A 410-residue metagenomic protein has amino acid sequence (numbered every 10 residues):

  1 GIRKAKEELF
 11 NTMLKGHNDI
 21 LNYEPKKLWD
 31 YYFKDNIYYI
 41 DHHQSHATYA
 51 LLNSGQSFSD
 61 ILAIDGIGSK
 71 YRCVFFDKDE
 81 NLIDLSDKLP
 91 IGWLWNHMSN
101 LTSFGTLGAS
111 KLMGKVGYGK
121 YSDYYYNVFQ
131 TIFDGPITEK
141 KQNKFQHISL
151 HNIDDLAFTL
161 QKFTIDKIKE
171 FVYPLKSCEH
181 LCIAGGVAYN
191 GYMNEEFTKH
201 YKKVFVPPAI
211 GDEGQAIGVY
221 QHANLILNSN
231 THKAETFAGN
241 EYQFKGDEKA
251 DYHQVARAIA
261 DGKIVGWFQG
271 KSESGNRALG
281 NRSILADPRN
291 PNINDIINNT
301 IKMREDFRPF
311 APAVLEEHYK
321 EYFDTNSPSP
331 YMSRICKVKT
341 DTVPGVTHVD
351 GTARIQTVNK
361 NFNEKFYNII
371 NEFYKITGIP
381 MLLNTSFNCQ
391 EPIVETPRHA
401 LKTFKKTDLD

Functional and structural regions predicted by a protein language model:
G1-D41, T48-Y49: Short beta-strand-loop/turn "lid" adjacent to the catalytic site in phosphate-handling enzymes
G1-R3, C178-G186, G266: Short glycine-rich phosphate-binding loop at a beta-alpha junction
D30-Y31, D35-I40, S45-A47, L51-D123 (+2 more regions): Flexible beta->alpha loop and helix N-cap segments adjacent to enzyme active/binding sites
I37-I40, L150-D166, N359, N363: Short acidic-aromatic active-site loops that bind/stabilize oxyanions
G68-R72, F133-P136, H180-G191: An acidic intrinsically disordered interaction segment
S122-L160: Active-site cores of enzymes that catalyze phosphoryl transfer or operate on phosphate-rich substrates
N152-I153, L160, T164, G185 (+2 more regions): Secondary-structure capping and boundary motifs in well-ordered enzyme cores
F158-L181: Phosphate/ATP-binding catalytic cores across multiple sugar-kinase/actin-like superfamilies, primarily ASKHA
